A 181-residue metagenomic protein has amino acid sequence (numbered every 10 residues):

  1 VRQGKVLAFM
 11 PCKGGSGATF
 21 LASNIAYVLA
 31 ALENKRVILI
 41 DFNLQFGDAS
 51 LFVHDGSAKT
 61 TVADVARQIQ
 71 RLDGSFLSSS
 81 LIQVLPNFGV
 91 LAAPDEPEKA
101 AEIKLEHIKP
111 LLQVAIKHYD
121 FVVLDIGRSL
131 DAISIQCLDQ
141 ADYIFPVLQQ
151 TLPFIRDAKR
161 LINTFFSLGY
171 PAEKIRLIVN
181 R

Functional and structural regions predicted by a protein language model:
R2-I38: Walker A (P-loop) phosphate-binding motif
L7, I38-I40, G89-L91, F145 (+1 more regions): Hydrophobic/aromatic beta-strand patches that form the interior of the parallel beta-sheet core in alpha/beta enzyme
C12, F42-N43, A93-P94, I126-G127: Fold-independent oxyanion-binding glycine-rich loops and adjacent beta-strand/coil segments at enzyme active sites
L32, D55-G56, Q68, N87 (+5 more regions): Conserved, well-folded catalytic cores of nucleic-acid-processing and energy-transducing macromolecular machines
L32-V90: Phosphate-binding loop that captures ATP/GTP phosphates
F46, D95-E98: A short, flexible beta-alpha/helix-coil linker loop
A63-Q70, P97-I103, L152-P153: Flexible beta-alpha connector loops of hexameric P-loop NTPases
E102, E106-R181: Conserved catalytic-core segment of NTP-binding enzymes
